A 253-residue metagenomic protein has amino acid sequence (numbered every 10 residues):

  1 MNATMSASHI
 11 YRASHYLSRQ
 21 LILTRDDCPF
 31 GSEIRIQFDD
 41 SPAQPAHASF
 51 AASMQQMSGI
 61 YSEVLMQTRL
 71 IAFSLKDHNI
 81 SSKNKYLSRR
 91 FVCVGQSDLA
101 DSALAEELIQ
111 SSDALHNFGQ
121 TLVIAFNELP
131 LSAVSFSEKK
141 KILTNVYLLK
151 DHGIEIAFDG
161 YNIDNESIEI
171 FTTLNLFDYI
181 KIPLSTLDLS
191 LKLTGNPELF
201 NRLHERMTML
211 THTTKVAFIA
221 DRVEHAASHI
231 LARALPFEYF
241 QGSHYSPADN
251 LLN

Functional and structural regions predicted by a protein language model:
M1-F30, I36-A43, L129-L131, D159-I163 (+2 more regions): EAL-family c-di-GMP phosphodiesterase catalytic domain
N2-H116: Bacterial c-di-GMP phosphodiesterase EAL domain
F38-R69, Q96-L104, L115-K150, S185-E205: EAL-type cyclic di-GMP phosphodiesterase domain
L75-Y86, E106-T121, K140-D151, E169-L176: Acidic (Asp/Glu)-rich catalytic clusters
N84-R90, N117-L122, H152-E155, L176-D178 (+2 more regions): Short, well-ordered coil/turn segments that N-cap beta-strands
D98-A103, I154-D164: Active-site glycine- and acidic-residue-rich loops that bind and position anionic ligands or nucleotide-like cofactors
V123, G153-I154, G160, R233: Bulky hydrophobic/aromatic packing residues
